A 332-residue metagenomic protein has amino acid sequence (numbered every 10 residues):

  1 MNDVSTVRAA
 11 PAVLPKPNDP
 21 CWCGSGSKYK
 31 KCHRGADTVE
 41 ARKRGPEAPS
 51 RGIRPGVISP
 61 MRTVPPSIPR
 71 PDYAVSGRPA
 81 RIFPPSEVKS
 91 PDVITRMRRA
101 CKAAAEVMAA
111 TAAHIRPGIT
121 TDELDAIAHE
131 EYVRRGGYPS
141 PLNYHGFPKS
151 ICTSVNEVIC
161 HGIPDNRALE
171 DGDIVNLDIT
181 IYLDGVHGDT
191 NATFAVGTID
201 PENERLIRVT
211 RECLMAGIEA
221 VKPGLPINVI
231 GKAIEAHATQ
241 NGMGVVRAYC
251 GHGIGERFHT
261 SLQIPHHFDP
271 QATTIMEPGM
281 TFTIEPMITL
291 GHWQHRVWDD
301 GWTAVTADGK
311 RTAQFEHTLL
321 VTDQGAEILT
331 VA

Functional and structural regions predicted by a protein language model:
N2-K16, T38-E40: Replace "small metal-dependent catalytic modules" with "small catalytic or cofactor-binding modules
P11-K30: Short Cys/His-rich zinc-binding micro-motifs
C21, H33-R42: Short Cys/His-rich micro-motifs in 6-15 aa windows
G24, H33, T330: Residue-level detector of conserved, well-ordered beta-strand and adjacent loop positions that form binding/recognition
K30-K31, K89: A general lysine-centric signal
K31-R34, T260: Short hydrophobic alpha-helical segments that form membrane-spanning helices or hydrophobic packing faces of helical
T38-A332: Active-site neighborhoods and metal-handling regions in enzymes and metal-associated proteins
